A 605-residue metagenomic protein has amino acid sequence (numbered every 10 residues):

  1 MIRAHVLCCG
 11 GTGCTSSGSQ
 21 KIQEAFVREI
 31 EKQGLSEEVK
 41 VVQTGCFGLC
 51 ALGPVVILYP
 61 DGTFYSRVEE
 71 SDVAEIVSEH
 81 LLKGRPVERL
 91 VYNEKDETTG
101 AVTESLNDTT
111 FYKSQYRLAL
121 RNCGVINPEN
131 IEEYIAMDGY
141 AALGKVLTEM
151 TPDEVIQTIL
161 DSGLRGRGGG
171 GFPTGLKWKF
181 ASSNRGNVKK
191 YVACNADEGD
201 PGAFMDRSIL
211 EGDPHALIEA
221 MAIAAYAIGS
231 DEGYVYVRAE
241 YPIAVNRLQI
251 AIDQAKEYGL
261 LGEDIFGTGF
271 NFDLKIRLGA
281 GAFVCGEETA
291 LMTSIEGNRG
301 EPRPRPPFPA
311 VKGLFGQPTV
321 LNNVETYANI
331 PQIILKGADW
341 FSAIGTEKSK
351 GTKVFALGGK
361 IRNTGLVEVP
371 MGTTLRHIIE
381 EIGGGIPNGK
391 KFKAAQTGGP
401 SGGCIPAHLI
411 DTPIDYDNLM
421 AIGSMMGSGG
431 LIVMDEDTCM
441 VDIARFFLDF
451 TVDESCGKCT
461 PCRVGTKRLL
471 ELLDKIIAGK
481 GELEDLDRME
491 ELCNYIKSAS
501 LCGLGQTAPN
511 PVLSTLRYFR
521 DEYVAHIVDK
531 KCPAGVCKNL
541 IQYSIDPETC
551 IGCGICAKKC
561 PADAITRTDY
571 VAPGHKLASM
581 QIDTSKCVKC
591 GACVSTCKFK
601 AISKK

Functional and structural regions predicted by a protein language model:
I2-H5, S19-Q43, P60-R89, A142-I159 (+9 more regions): Ferredoxin-type iron-sulfur electron-transfer modules in oxidoreductases and energy-metabolism complexes
C8, I126-A141, C194-D206, P309-L314 (+2 more regions): Gly-rich Lys/Arg/Thr-decorated short loops/hinges at beta-loop-alpha junctions or inter-strand turns that position
C14, I159-A181, G281-T293, G297-R299 (+2 more regions): Conserved phosphate/anionic-ligand binding catalytic regions in large, soluble enzymes, centered on
L52-V56, P461-K467, I555-H575, S579 (+1 more regions): Iron-sulfur cluster-binding cysteine motifs and their immediate structural context in ferredoxin-like electron-transfer
V91-S162, N322-G337: Flexible inter-domain linker/hinge segments
S114-Q115, V245-M371, G383: Hydrophobic alpha-helical positions that pack around
G144-G186, S342-A343, K348, A356 (+3 more regions): Accessory "access/gating" subregions that flank catalytic or transport cores
A220-A222, G372-P387: Short amphipathic, charge-patterned alpha-helical segments
